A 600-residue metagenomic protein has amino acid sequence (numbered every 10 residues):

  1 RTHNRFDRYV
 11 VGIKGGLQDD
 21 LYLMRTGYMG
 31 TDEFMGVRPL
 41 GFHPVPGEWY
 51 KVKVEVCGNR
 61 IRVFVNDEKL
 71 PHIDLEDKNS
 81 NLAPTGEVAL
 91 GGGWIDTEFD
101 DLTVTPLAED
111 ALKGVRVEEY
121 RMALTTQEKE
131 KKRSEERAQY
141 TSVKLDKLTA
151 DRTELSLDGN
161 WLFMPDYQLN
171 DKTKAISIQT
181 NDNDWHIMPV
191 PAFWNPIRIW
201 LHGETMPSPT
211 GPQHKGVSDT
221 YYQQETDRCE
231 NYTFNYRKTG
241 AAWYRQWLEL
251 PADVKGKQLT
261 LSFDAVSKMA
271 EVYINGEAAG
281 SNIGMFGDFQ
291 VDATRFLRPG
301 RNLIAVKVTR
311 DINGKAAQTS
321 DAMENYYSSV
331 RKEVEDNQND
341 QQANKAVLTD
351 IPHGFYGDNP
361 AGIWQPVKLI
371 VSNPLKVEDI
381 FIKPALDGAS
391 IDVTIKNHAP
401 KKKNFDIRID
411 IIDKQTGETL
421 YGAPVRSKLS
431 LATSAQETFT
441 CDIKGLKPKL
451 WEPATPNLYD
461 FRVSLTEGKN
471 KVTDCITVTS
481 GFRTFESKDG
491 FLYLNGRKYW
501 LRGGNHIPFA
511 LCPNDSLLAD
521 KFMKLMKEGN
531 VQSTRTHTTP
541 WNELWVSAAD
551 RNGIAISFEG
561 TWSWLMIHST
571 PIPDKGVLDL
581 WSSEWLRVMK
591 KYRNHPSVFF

Functional and structural regions predicted by a protein language model:
R1-L124: Extracellular glycan-recognition regions
N4-R5, G15-Y22, G27, V115-S262 (+1 more regions): Extended carbohydrate-recognition surfaces in non-catalytic/accessory domains of CAZymes and lectin-like proteins
R38-P44, V88-A89, Y232-Y236, Q246 (+4 more regions): Beta-strand-rich interaction surfaces with strong enrichment in secreted/lumenal proteins
G47, A241, P299-G300, S430-Q436: Solvent-exposed, conformationally flexible loop/turn segments
W94, V143, K147, L162-D166 (+5 more regions): Accessory beta-strand-rich segments of carbohydrate-active enzymes
P196-L250, V254-S262, S267-I274, G280 (+6 more regions): Active-site-adjacent substrate/metal-binding segments within catalytic domains of carbohydrate-active enzymes
I274, A389-L429, E437: Beta-strand-rich binding/interaction modules
V371-K401: Surface beta-strand/loop "capping" patches
